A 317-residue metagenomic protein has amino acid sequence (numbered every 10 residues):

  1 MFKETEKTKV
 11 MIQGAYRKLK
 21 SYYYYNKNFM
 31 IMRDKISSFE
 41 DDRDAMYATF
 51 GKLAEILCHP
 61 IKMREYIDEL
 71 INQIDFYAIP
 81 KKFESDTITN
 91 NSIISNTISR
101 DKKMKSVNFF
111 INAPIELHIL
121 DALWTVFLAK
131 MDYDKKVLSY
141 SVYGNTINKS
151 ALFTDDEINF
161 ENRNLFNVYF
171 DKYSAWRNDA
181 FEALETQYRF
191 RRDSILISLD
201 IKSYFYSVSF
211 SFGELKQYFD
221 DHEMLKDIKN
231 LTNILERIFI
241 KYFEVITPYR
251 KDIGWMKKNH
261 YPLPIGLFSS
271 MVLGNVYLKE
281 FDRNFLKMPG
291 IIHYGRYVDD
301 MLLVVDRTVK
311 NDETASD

Functional and structural regions predicted by a protein language model:
M1-L231, M256-K257: Conserved two-metal-ion catalytic palm core of "right-hand" nucleic acid polymerases, unifying RNA-dependent RNA
F181-V298, L302-A315: Conserved polymerase palm-domain catalytic core
